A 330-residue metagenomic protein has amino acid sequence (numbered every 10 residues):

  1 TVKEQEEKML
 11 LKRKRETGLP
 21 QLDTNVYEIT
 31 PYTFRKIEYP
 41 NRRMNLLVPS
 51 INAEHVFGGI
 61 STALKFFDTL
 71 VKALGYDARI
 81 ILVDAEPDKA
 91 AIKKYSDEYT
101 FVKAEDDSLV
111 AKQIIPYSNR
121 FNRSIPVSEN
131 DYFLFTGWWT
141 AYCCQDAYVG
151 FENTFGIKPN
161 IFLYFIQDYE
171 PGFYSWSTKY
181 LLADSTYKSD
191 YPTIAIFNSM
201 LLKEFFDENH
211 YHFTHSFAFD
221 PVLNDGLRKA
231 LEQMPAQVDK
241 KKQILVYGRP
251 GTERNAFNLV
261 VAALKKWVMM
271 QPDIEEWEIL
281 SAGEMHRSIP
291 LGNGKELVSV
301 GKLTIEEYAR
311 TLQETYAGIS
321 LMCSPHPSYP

Functional and structural regions predicted by a protein language model:
L11-V56, L245-G248: Nucleotide-activated donor-dependent transferases that construct or modify glycoconjugates
G59-T62, Y180, S189, F205-E208 (+1 more regions): Conserved catalytic-core segment of nucleotide-activated headgroup transferases in glycan assembly
Y117-R120, M285, L297-L312, P325-P327: Conserved active-site histidine-acidic residue motif and adjacent donor-binding/catalytic loop of glycosyltransferases
S124-C143: Short N-terminal targeting/anchoring amphipathic segment
I125-E129, G156, S177-I196: Membrane-proximal helix-turn-helix segments that form the acceptor-binding/catalytic region of lipid-linked
D131, Q313-H326: Acidic donor-binding loop of glycosyltransferase active sites
L134, E152-P171: Active-site proximal beta-strand in glycosyltransferases
C143-C144, F173-Y174, K179, Y191-S216: A short, active-site helix/loop in glycosyltransferases that binds the activated sugar's phosphate group
